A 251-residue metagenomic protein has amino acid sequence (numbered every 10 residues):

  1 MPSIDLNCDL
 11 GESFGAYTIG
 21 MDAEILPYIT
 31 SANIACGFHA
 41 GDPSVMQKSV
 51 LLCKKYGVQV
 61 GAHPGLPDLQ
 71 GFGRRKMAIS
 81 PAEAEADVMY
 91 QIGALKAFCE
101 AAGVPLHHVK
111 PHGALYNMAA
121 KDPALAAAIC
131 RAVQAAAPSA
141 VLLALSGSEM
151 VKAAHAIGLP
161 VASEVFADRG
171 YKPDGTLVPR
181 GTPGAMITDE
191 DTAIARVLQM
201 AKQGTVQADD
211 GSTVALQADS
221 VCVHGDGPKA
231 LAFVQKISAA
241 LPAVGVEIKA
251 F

Functional and structural regions predicted by a protein language model:
D9, H63, V109, V223: Conserved, mostly hydrophobic/aromatic
G15-M21, A40-K54, A120-A127, S146-H155: Active-site-adjacent beta->alpha loops and helix N-cap segments on the catalytic face of soluble alpha/beta enzymes
T18, D22, A32-H39, Q70-E85 (+4 more regions): Glycine-rich tight-turn/loop motif centered on a GG-T
A23-P27, K48-G61, E100-A101: Acidic (Asp/Glu)-rich catalytic clusters
D68-H108: Glycine/small-residue-rich loop that forms an oxyanion/phosphate-binding "nest" at active or ligand-binding sites
C99-H107, G204-A215, G245-F251: Flexible, glycine/charged-enriched surface loops at secondary-structure junctions
A140, A232-F251: C-terminal domain-boundary segment and adjacent tail
G147-T205: Active-site rim beta-loop-alpha module in soluble metabolic enzymes
